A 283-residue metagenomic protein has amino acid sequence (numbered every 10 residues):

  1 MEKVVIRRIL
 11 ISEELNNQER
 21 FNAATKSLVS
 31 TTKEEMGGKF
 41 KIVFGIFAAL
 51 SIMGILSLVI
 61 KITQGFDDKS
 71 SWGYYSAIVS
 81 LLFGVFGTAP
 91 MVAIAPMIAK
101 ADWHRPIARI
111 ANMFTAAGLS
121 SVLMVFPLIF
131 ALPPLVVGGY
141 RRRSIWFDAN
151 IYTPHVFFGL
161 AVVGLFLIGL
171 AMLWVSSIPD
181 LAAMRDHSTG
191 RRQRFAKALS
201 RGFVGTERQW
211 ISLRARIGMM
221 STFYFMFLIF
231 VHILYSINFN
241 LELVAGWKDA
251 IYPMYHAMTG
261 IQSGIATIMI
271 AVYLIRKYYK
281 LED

Functional and structural regions predicted by a protein language model:
E2-E35: Short, Lys/Arg-rich, polar N-terminal cytosolic tail immediately upstream of the first transmembrane signal-anchor
K3, K26, K33, K39-K41 (+6 more regions): Context-gated lysine
V4-N16, K61-G65, K69-V204: Transmembrane-helix bundle segments that line or gate the permeation/cavity pathway in multi-pass membrane proteins
A24-I42, D67-S76, P106-G118, W210-R216 (+1 more regions): Cytosolic-side membrane-entry/anchor segment at the start of a transmembrane helix
F44-G65, R143-D283: Long, contiguous internal "core" modules enriched in hydrophobic/ aromatic residues
